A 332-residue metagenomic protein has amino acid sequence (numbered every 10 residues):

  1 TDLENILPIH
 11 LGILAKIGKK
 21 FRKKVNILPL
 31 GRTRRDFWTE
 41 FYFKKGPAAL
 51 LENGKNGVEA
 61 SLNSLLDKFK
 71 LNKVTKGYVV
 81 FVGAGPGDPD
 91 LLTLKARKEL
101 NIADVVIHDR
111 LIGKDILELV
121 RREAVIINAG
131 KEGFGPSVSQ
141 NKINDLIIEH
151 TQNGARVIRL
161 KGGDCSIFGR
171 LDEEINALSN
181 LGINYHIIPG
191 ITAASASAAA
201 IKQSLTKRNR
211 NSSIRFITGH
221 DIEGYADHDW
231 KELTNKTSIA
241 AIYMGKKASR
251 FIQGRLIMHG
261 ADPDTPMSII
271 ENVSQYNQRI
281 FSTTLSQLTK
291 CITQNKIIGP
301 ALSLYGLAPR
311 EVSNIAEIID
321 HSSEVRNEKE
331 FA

Functional and structural regions predicted by a protein language model:
T1-I9, T192-A196, P300-A301: Short alpha-helices
D2-K24: Long, charge-dense
K16-D67, L71, G77-V79, N153-V157 (+2 more regions): A contiguous loop/helix-start segment that scaffolds small-molecule binding in enzyme catalytic cores
K68, T75-F81, E99-I188, A196 (+2 more regions): Class I S-adenosyl-L-methionine
V74-T75, G87-P89: Flexible loop/N-cap segments at domain edges
G87, L111-G113, A129-S137, I191-A193 (+3 more regions): Short, acidic/turn-prone active-site loops that include or flank metal/cofactor- and phosphate-binding residues
A124-K131, G182-H186, L205-R215, G260-I269: Short hydrophobic/aromatic-enriched beta-strand-loop microsegments
D164-K236, Y276-T284: Class I SAM-dependent methyltransferase SAM-binding "motif I" and its flanking Rossmann-like core
